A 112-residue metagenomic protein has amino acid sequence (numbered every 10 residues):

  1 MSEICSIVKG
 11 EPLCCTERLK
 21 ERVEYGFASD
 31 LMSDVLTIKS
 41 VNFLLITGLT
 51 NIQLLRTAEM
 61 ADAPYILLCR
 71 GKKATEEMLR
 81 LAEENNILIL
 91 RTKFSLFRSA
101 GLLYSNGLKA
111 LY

Functional and structural regions predicted by a protein language model:
G10-T16, A110: Short secondary-structure junctions
K20-L44, G48-Y112: Feature captures the catalytic cores and cofactor-binding loops of soluble hydro-lyases/lyases that act on carboxylate
